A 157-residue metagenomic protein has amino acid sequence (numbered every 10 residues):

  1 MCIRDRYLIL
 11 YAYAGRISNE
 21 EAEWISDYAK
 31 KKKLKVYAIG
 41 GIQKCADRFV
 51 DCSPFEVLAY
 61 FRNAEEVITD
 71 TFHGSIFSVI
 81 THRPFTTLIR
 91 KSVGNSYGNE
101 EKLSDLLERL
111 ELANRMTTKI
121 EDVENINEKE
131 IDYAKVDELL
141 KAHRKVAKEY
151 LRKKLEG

Functional and structural regions predicted by a protein language model:
R4-G157: Active-site anion-handling motifs in enzyme catalytic cores
